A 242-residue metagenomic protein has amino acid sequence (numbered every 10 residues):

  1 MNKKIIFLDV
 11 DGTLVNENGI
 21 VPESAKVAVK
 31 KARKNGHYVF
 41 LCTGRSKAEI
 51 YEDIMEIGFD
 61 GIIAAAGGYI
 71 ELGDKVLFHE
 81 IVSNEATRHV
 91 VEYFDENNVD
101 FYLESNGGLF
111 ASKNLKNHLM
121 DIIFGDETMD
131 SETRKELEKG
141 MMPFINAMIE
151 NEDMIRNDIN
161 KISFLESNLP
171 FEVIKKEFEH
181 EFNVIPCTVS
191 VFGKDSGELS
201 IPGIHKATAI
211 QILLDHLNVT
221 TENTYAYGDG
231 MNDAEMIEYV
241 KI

Functional and structural regions predicted by a protein language model:
M1-K3, G36, N98, I159 (+1 more regions): A general structural motif
K3, F59, I159-N160, F182 (+1 more regions): Short, well-ordered alpha-helix to beta-strand connector turns
K3-G19, V90, I237: Asp-based phosphoryl-transfer active-site loop
I6-L8, I62, A226: Residue-level marker for buried hydrophobic side chains located in beta-strands that build the well-ordered beta-sheet
D9, T43, D229: Active-site glycine-centered loops adjacent to acidic/histidine catalytic or metal-binding residues that shape
G12, G67, G228-G230: Active-site metal-binding loops of divalent metal-dependent hydrolases
I20-E127: Active-site phosphate-binding/coordination module
G108-Y225, M231-M236: Conserved acidic, metal-coordinating active-site core of Asp-based, Mg2+-dependent phosphoryl-transfer enzymes
